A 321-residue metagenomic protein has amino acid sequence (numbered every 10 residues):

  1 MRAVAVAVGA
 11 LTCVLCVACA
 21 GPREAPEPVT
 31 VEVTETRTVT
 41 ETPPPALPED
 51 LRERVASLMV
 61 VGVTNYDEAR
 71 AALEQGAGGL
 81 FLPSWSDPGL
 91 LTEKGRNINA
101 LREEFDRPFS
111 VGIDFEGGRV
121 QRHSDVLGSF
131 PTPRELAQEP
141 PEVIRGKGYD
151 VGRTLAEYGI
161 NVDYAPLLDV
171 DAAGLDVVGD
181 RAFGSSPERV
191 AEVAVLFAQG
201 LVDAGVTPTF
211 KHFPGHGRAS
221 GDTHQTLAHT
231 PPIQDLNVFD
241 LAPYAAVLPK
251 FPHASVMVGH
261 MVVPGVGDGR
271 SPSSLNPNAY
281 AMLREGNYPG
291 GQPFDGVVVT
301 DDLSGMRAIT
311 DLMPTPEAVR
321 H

Functional and structural regions predicted by a protein language model:
M1-A10, E24: N-terminal export and membrane-targeting signals
L15-A18: C-terminal motif of bacterial Sec signal peptides marking the signal peptidase cleavage site
A20-P22, E27-V111, G118-D125: N-terminal hydrophobic targeting/anchoring segments and the immediately downstream early-domain regions of hydrolases
A56-V63, G78-L82, F109-G117, V162-P166 (+3 more regions): Hydrophobic faces of well-ordered beta-strands that scaffold small-molecule active sites in alpha/beta enzyme cores
V63-L73, I144-T154, V238-P243, T315-V319: Short, acidic/polar
G89-N97, E192-H321: Second-shell residues forming the walls of enzyme active-site clefts
L90-K94, Q138-D150, E188-E192: Glycine-rich anion/phosphate-binding loops
R102-G128, K147-V170, V190, A194 (+1 more regions): Glycine-rich, aromatic-flanked loop segments that form ligand/cofactor-binding clefts across common enzyme folds
